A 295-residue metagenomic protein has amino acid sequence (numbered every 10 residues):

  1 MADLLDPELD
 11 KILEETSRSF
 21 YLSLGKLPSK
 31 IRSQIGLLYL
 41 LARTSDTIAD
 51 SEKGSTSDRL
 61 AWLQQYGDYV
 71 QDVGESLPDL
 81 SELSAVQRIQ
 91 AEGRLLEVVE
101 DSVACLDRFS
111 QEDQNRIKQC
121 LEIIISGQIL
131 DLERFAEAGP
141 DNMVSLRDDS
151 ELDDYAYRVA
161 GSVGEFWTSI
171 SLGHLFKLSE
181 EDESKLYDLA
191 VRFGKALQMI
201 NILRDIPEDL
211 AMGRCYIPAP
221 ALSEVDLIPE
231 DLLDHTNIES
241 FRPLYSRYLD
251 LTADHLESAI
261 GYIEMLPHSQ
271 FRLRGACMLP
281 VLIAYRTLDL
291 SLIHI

Functional and structural regions predicted by a protein language model:
M1-E264: Acidic catalytic motifs of isoprenoid enzymes
Y262-L273: Acidic, serine/threonine- and proline-rich low-complexity regulatory regions
F271-L282: Amphipathic alpha-helical protein-interaction segments enriched in hydrophobic
L290: CBM-like carbohydrate-recognition segments
I293-I295: Conserved small/polar residues in nucleotide/adenosyl-binding loops
